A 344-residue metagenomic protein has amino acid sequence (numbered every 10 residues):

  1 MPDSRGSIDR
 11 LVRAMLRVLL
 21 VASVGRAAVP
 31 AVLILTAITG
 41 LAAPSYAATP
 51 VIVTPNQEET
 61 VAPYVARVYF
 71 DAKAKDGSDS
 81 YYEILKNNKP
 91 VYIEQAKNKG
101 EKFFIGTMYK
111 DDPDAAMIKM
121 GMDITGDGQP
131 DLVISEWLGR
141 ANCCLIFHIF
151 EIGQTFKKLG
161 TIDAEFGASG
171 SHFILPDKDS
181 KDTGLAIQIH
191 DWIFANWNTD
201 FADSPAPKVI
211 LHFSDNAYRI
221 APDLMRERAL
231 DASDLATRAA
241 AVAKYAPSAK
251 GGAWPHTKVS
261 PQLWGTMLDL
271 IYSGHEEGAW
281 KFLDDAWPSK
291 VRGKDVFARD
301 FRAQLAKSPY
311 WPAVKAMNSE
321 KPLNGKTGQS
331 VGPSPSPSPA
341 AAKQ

Functional and structural regions predicted by a protein language model:
M15-G40: Bacterial N-terminal signal peptides
Y46-A116, K343-Q344: Terminal domain-start segments
T54-E59, M108-T125, G167-Q188: Beta-propeller blade termini
P63-Y69, D123-W137, K178-I193: Acidic/hydrophobic-patterned starts of short beta strands in beta-sheet-rich repeat architectures
G77-Y81, R140-H148, N196-V209: Structural motif
N98-E101, A164-G170, E227-A229: Short coil/turn segments at the loop-to-beta-strand junctions that recur within blades of beta-propeller repeat folds
I210-M267: Charged, amphipathic alpha-helical linkers/stalks
T257-Q344: Hydrophilic extracytoplasmic domains
